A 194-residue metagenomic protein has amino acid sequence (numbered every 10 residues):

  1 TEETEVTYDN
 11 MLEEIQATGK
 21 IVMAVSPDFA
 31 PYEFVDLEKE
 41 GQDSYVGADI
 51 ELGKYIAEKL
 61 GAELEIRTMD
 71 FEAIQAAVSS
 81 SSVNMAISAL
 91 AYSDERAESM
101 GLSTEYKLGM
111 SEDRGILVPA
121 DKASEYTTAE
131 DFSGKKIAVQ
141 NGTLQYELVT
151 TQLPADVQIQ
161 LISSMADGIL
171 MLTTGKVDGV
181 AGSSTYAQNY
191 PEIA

Functional and structural regions predicted by a protein language model:
E3-L90: Extracytoplasmic small-molecule ligand-binding "clamshell" domains of the periplasmic binding protein/Venus flytrap
I21-V25, A129-T143: Short loop->beta-strand "edge-of-pocket" segments that line small-molecule binding or catalytic clefts across diverse
V22, G61-E63, S79-A89, K135-K136 (+2 more regions): Alpha-to-beta junction loops
E33-E40, G53-A62, K107, Q145-I162 (+1 more regions): Ligand-binding cleft/hinge of the Venus flytrap
E65-A77, S124, I159-T174: Short helix-initiation/N-cap motifs at beta->coil->alpha
A73, L90-S99, L148-Q152, A166 (+1 more regions): A ligand-binding cleft/hinge motif common to bilobed small-molecule-binding domains
S79, M100-L117, M165: Short Pro/Gly-enriched coil loops immediately N-terminal to beta-strands
Y106, V118-I137: Flexible hinge/capping segments at coil-to-helix
